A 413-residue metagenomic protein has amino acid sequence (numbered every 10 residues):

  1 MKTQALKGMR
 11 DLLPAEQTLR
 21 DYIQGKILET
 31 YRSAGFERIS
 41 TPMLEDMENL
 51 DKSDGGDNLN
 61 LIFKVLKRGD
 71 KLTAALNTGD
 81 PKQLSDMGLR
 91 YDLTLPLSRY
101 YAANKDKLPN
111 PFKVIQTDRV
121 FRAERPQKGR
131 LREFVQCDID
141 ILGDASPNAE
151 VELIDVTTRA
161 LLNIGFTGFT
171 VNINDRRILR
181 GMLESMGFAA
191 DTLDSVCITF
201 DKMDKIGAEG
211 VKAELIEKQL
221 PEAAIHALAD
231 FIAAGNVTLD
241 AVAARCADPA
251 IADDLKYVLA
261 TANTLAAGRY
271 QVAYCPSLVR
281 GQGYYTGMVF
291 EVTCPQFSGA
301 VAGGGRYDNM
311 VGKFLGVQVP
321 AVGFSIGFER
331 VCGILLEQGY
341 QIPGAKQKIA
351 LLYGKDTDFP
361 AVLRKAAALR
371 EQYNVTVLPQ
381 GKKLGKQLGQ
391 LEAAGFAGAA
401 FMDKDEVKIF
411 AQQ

Functional and structural regions predicted by a protein language model:
M1-Q4, L183, F188, S195: Charged, compositionally biased N-terminal leader segments and the immediate start of the first structured element
M1-Y91, L95, A103, V151 (+2 more regions): TRNA-binding/sensing appendages of the translation machinery
L19-F36, E45-D46, P81-L84, D92-D106 (+2 more regions): Positively charged, Gly/Ser-enriched RNA/tRNA-binding surfaces
L50-D51, R180, K202, Q387: Short Asp/Glu-rich motifs
D51-L66, A190-D194, V292-P295, F396-M402: Short, structured secondary-structure boundary patches
D54, R180-A190, G283-F290, E337: Short glycine/threonine-rich loop-to-helix capping motif typified by GTGT followed within a few residues by an Asp-Pro
N58-A74, G187-V211: Acidic, His- and aromatic-enriched active-site or binding-groove loops in soluble protein domains that engage sugars
T170-G181: Glycine-rich, mobile lid/loop segments that gate access to catalytic sites or pores
